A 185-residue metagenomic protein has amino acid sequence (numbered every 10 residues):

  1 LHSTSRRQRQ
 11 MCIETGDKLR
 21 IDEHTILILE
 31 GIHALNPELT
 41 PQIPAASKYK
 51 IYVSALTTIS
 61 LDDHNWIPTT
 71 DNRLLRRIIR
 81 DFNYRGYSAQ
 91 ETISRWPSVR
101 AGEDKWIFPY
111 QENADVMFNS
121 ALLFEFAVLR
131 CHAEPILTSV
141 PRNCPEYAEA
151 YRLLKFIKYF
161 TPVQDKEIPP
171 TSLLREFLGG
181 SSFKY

Functional and structural regions predicted by a protein language model:
L1-C12: Single conserved hydrophobic/aromatic residue that forms the stacking wall/gate of nucleotide- or nucleobase-binding
Q10, D17-I21, E30: Glycine-rich phosphate/ribose-binding loops and adjacent secondary-structure elements that form binding surfaces
Q10-T15, S98-A101: Short gly/ser/thr-rich secondary-structure transition/capping motifs
E23-L27, Y49: Loop/turn-to-beta-strand initiation segments
I32-L35: Short beta->alpha connector loops
P37-Y185: Conserved NTP phosphate-binding and transfer environment spanning the P-loop NTPase/kinase superfamily
